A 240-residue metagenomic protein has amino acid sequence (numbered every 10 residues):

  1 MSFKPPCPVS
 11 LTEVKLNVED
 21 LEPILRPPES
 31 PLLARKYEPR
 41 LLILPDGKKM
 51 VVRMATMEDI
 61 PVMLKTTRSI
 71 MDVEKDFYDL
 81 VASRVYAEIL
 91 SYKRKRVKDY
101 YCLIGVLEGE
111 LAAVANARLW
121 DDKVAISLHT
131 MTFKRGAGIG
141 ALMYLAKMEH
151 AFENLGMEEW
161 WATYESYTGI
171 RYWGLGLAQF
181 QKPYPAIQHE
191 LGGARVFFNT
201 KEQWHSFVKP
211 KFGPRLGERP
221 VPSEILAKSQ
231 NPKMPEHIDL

Functional and structural regions predicted by a protein language model:
S2-E58, G217-L240: Conserved N-terminal entry element of GNAT/NAT acetyltransferase domains
M54-M57, T67-A125, H129-T132: A conserved beta-strand-loop-helix scaffold within acyl/acetyltransferase catalytic domains
M131-R135, E165: Residue-level recognition of the GNAT/N-acetyltransferase active site
A137-F152: Conserved acetyl-CoA-binding loop-helix of GNAT-fold acetyltransferases
W160-L175: Conserved beta-strand-loop-alpha-helix junction that forms the acyl-donor binding cleft
T163-Y164, A178-N199: Conserved catalytic-core motifs of GNAT/GCN5-like acyltransferases
Q181-P183, V208-V221: Acidic, small-residue rich beta-repeat scaffolds with periodic aromatic anchors
E202-Q203: A conserved mid-domain beta-alpha-beta active-site/ligand-binding segment of alpha/beta enzyme cores
